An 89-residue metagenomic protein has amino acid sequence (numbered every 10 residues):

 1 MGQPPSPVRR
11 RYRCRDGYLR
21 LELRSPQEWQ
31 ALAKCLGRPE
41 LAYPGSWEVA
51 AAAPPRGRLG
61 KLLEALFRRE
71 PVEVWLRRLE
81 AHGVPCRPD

Functional and structural regions predicted by a protein language model:
G2-P5: Short solvent-exposed loop/turn micro-motifs enriched in small/polar/acidic residues
P7-H82, C86: Aromatic-enriched alpha-helical interface/lid elements that frame and gate functional surfaces
